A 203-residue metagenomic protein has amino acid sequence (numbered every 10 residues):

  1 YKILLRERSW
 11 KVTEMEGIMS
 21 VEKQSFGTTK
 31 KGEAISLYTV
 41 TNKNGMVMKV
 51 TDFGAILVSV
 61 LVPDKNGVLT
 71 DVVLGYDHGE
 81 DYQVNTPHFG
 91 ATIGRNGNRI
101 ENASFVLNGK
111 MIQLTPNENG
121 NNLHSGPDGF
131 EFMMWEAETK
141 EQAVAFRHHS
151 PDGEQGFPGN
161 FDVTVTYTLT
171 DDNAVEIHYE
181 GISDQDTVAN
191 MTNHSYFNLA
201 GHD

Functional and structural regions predicted by a protein language model:
K2-E7: Extreme N-terminal basic, low-complexity initiation segments that serve as generic localization/processing leaders
M15-D203: Surface-exposed acidic/polar loop and edge beta-strand patches at domain peripheries
